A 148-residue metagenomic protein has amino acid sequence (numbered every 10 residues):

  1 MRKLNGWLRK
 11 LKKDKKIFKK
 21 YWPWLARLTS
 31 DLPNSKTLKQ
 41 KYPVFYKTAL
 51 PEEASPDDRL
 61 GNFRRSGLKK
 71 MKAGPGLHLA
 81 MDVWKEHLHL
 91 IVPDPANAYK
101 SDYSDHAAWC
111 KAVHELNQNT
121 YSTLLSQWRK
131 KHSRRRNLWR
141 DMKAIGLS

Functional and structural regions predicted by a protein language model:
M1-S148: Eukaryote-biased, non-catalytic alpha-solenoid scaffold regions
